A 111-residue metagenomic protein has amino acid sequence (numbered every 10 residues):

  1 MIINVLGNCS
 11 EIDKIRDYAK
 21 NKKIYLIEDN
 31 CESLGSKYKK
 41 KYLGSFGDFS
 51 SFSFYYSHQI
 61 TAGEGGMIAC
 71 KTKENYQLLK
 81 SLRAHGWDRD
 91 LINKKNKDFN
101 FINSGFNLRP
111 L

Functional and structural regions predicted by a protein language model:
M1, V5-K40, T72-E74: Catalytic PLP-binding core of fold-type I/II PLP enzymes
S33-K39, F46-L111: Active-site region of PLP-dependent enzymes
